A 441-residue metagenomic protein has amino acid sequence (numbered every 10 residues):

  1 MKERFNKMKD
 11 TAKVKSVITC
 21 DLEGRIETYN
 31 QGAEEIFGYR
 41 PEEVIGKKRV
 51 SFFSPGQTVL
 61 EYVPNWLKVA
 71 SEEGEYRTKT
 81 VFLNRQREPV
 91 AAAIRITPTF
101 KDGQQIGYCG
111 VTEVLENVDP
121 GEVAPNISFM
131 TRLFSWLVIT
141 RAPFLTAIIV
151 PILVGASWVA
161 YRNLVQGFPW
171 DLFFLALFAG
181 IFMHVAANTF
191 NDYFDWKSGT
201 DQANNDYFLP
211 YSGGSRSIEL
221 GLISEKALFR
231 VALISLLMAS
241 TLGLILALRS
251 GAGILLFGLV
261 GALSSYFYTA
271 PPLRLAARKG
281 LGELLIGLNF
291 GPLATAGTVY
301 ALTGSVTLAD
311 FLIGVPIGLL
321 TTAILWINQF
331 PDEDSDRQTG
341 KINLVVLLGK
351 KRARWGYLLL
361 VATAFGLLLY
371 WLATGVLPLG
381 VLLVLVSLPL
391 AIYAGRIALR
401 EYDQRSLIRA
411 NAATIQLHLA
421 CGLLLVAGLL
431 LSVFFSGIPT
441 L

Functional and structural regions predicted by a protein language model:
K2-K7, P55-E88: Terminal output helix/cap of sensory domains in signal transduction proteins
V17, I26-E27: Conserved hydrophobic beta-strand signature of PAS-family and PAS-like sensory domains
N30-A33, K341: N-terminal capping loop/helix in small sensory signaling domains highlighted by a polar->aromatic N-x2-3-F motif
A33-V44: PAS/PAS-like sensory domain cap-loop motif
E43-Q57: PAS-family sensory/regulatory domains
I94-Y108, V114-N117: Short loop/turn elements at sensory-signaling interfaces that couple input to output
N205-L248, V345-V376, I415-L424: Multi-pass membrane catalytic core of lipid/isoprenoid biosynthesis enzymes
G214-V306: Intramembrane alpha-helical segments
